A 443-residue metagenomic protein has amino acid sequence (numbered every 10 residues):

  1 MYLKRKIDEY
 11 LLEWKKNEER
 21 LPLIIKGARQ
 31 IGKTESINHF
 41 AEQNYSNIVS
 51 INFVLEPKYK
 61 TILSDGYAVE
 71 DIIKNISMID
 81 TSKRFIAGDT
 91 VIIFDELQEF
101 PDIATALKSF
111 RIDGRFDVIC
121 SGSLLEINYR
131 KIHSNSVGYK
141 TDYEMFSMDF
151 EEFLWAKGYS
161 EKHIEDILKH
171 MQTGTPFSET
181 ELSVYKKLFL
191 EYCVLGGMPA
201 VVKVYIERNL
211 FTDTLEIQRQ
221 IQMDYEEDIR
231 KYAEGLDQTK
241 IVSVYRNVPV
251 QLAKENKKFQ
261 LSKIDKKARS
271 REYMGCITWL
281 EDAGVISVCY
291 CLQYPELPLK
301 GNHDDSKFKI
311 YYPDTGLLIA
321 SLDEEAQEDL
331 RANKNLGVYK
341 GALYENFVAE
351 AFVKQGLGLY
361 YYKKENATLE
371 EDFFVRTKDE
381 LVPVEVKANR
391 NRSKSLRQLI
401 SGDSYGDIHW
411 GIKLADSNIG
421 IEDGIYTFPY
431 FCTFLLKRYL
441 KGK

Functional and structural regions predicted by a protein language model:
M1-W14: N-terminal pre-Walker A segment at the start of P-loop NTPase domains
K33: Conserved lysine of the Walker
S36, F40: Hydrophobic positions on the alpha1 helix immediately C-terminal to the Walker A/P-loop
L55-G88: Short glycine-rich substrate-engagement loop in P-loop NTPases that contacts/grips substrate
I93, D117-S123, E144: Structural recognition of the conserved hydrophobic beta-strand(s) that form the central parallel beta-sheet of P-loop
Y129-A253: Interdomain motor-coupling "hinge/lid" segment immediately C-terminal to the ATP-binding subdomain of NTP-driven enzymes
K203-E370, F374-K378: Accessory nucleic acid-recognition modules appended to NTPase machines
A388-F428: Catalytic cores of nucleic-acid endonucleases
